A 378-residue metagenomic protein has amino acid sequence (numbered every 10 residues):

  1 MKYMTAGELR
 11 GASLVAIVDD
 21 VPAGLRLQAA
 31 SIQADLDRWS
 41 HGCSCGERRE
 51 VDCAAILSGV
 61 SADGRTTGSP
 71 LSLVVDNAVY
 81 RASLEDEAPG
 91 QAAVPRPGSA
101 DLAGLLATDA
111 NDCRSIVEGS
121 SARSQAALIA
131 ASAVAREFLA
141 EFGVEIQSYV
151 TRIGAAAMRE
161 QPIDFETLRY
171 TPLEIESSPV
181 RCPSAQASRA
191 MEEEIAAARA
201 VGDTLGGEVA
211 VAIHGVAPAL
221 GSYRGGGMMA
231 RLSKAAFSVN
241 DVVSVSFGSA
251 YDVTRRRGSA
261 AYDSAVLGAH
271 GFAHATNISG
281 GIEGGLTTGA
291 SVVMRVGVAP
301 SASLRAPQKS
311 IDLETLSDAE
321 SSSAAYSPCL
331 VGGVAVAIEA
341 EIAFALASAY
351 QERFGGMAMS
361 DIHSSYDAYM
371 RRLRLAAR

Functional and structural regions predicted by a protein language model:
M1-R378: Generic N-terminal targeting/processing segments that precede catalytic cores or assembly contacts
